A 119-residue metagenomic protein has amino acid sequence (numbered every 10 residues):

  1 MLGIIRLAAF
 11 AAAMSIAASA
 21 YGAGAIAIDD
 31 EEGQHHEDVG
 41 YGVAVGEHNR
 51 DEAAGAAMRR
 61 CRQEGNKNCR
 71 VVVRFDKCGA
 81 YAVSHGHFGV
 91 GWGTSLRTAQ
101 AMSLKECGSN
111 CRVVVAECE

Functional and structural regions predicted by a protein language model:
L2-L7, S15-E119: Helix-coil modules at protein/domain termini and other flexible surface or pore-lining loops, especially C-terminal
